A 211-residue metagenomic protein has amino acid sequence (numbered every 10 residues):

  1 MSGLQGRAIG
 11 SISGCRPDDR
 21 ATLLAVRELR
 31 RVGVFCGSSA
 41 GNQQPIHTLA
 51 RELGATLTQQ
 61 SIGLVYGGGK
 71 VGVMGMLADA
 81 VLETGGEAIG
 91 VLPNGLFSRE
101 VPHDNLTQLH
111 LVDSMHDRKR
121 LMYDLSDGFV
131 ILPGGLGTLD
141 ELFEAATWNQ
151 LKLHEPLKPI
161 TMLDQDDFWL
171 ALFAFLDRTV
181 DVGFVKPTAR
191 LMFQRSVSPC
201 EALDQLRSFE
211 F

Functional and structural regions predicted by a protein language model:
I9-L125, W148, K152-H154, M162-F211: A cross-family phosphate/adenosyl-ligand binding-site feature
D124-F143: A donor-sugar binding/catalytic signature common to diverse glycosyltransferases and related nucleotide-sugar
